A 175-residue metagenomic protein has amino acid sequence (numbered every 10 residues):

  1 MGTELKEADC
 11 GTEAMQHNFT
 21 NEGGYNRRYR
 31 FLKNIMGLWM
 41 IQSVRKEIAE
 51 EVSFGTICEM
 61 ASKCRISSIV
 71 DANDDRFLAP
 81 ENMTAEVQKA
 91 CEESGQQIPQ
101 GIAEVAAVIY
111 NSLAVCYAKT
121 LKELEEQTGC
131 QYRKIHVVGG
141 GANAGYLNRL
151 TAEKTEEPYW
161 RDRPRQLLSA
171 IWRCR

Functional and structural regions predicted by a protein language model:
M1-K134, N143-R175: Active-site core segments that coordinate phosphate-bearing ligands/cofactors across diverse enzyme families
G139: Small/polar loops that bind or transfer phosphate-bearing groups
